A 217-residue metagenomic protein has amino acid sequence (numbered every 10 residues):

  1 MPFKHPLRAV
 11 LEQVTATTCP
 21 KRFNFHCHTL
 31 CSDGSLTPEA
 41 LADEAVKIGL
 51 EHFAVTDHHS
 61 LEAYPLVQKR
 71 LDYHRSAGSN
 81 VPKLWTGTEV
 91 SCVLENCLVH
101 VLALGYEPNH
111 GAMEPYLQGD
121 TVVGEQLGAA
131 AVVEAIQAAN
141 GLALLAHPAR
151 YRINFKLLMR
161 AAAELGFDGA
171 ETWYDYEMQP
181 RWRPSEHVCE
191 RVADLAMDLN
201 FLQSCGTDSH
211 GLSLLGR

Functional and structural regions predicted by a protein language model:
P2-P20, Y64-G169: Extended substrate/RNA-proximal surfaces in nucleic-acid metabolism proteins
N24-H28, H58-H59, H147, D208-H210: Histidine-centered divalent metal-coordination motifs
H28-S35, A112-G119, Q179: Acidic/histidine-rich helix-loop elements that form or flank divalent-metal/phosphate-binding sites at the catalytic
D33-S35, Y64-P65, N96-V101, N154-R160 (+2 more regions): Histidine/acidic-residue-rich catalytic or RNA/ligand-binding cores of hydrolases and nuclease-related proteins
A42-A63, K83-W85, G141-L144: Divalent metal-dependent hydrolysis catalytic cores, especially in the metallo-beta-lactamase
L61-W85, P180-S204: Short acidic, glycine/proline-enriched helix-loop-strand junctions
D168-P180: His/Asp/Glu-enriched short active-site or ligand-binding loop at hydrolase and phosphoryl-transfer sites
F201-G216: Short acidic/histidine-rich active-site segments
